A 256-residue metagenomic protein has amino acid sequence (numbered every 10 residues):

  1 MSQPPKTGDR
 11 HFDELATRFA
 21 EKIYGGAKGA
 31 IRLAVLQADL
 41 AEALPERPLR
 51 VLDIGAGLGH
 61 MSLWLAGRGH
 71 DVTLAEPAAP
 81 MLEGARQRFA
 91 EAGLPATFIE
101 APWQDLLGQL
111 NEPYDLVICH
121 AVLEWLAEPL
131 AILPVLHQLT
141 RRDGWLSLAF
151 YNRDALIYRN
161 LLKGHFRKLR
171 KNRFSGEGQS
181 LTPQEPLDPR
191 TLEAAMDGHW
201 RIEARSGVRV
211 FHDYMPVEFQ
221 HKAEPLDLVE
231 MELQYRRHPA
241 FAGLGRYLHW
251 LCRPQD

Functional and structural regions predicted by a protein language model:
S2-R47, H60, W64: Conserved class I S-adenosyl-L-methionine
P48-G55: Conserved class I S-adenosyl-L-methionine
H60-D105: Class I SAM-dependent methyltransferase SAM/SAH-binding core
I118: A conserved beta-strand element that flanks and buttresses the S-adenosyl-L-methionine
L130-W145: A short glycine-rich, Lys/Arg-flanked "PGG" loop and its adjoining helix->strand segment in the class I
W145-N172: Conserved class I S-adenosyl-L-methionine
S175-T191: Acceptor-substrate binding/catalytic loop of class I
A204-D256: A C-terminal cap/extension of S-adenosyl-L-methionine-dependent methyltransferases that defines the acceptor-substrate
